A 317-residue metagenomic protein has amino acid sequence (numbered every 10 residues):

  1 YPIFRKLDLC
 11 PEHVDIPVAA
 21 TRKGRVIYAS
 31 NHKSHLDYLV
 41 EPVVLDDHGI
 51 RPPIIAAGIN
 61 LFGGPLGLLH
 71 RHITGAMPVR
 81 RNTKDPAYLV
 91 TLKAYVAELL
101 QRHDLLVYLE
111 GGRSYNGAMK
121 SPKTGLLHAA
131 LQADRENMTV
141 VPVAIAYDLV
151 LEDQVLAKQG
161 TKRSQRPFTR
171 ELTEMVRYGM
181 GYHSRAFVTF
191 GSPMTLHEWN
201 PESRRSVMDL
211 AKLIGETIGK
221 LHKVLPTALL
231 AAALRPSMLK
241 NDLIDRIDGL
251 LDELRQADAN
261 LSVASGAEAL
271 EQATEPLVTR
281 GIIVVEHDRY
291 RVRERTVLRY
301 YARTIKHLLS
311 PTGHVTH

Functional and structural regions predicted by a protein language model:
Y1-H317: Membrane-interfacial terminal anchoring regions of lipid-handling membrane enzymes
